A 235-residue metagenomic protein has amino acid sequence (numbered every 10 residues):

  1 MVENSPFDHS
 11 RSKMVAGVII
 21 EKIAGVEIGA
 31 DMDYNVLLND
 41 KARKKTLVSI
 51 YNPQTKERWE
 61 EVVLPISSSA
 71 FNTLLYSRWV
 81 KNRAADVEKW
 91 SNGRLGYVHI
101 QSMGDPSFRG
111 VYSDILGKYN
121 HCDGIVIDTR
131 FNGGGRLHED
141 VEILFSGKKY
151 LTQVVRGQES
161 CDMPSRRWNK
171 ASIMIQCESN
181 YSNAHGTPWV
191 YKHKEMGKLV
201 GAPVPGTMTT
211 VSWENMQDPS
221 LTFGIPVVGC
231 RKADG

Functional and structural regions predicted by a protein language model:
M1-I19, V36-L37: PDZ/PDZ-like domain micro-motif
E3-P6, V26-L221, V228-G229: Cleft-lining beta-strand/loop regions that shape enzyme active-site pockets
G229-G235: Amphipathic beta-strand/beta-sheet edge segments enriched in Tyr/Trp
